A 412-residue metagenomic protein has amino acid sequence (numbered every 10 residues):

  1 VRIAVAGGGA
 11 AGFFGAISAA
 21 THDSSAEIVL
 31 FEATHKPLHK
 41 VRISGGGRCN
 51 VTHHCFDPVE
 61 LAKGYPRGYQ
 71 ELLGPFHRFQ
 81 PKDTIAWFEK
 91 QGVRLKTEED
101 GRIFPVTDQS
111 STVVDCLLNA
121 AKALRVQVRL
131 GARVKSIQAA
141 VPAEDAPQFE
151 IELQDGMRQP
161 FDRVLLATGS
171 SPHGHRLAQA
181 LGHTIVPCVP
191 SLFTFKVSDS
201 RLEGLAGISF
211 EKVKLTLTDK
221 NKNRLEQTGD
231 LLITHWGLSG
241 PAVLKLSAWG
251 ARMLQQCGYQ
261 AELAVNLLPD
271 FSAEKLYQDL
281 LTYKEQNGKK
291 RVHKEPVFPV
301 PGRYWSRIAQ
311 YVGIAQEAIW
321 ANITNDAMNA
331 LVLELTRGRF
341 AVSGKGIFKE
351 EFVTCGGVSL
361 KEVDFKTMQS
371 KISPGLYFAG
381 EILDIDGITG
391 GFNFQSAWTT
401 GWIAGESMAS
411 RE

Functional and structural regions predicted by a protein language model:
V1-A11: Beta1/beta-strand and adjacent pyrophosphate-binding region of the FAD-binding site in flavoprotein oxidoreductases
A4, A20-G46: Glycine-rich FAD pyrophosphate-binding loop
A4-A6, F31, V134, R158-S171 (+4 more regions): Short hydrophobic core segments
T21, K36, D57-V59, H77 (+8 more regions): Residue-level recognition of phosphate/Mg2+-coordinating polar/acidic sites in nucleotide-handling active sites
H39-L72: N-terminal glycine-rich dinucleotide-binding loop that anchors FAD/FMN and/or NAD(P) in oxidoreductases
L72-K82, E99-N119, R129, A167-G169 (+3 more regions): Short beta-strand to alpha-helix junction loop
L130-P147: A conserved short coil-to-beta-strand element within the FAD-binding core of flavoproteins
R163, A167-L181, I385-E412: A conserved FAD-binding loop/helix module that cradles the flavin
